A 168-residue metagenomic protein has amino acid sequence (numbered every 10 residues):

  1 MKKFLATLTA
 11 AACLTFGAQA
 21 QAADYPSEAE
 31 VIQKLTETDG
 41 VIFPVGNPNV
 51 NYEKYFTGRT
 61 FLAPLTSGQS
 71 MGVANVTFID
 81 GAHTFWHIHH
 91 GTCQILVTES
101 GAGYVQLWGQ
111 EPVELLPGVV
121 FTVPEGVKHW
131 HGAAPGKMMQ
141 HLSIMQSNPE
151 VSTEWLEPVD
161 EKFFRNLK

Functional and structural regions predicted by a protein language model:
M1-F4: Positively charged n-region of N-terminal signal peptides that target proteins for export
A6-L14: Hydrophobic helical h-region of N-terminal Sec-dependent signal peptides in bacterial secretory/periplasmic proteins
L14-Q21: C-terminal segment of classical bacterial N-terminal signal peptides
A22-G72, S152-K168: A short, N-terminal "cap"/entry segment at the start of jelly-roll beta-barrel domains of the cupin/DSBH fold
G72-H89: Conserved short histidine dyad/triad with adjacent acidic residue
G91-Y104, W108-G109: Glycine- and acidic-residue-biased ligand/ion/polar-headgroup-sensing regions
Y104, E125-S152: Ligand-binding loop in jelly-roll beta-barrel domains
G109-G126: Short acidic-glycine-tyrosine-enriched beta hairpin
